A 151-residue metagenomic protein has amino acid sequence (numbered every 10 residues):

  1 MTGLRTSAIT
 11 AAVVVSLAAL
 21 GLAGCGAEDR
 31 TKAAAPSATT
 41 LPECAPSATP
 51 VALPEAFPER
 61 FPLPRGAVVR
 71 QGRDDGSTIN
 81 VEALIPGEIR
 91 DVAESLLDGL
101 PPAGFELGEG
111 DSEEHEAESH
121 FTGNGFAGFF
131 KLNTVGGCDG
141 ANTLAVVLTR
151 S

Functional and structural regions predicted by a protein language model:
T2-S151: An acidic-aromatic pocket/loop used at catalytic or ligand-binding sites
